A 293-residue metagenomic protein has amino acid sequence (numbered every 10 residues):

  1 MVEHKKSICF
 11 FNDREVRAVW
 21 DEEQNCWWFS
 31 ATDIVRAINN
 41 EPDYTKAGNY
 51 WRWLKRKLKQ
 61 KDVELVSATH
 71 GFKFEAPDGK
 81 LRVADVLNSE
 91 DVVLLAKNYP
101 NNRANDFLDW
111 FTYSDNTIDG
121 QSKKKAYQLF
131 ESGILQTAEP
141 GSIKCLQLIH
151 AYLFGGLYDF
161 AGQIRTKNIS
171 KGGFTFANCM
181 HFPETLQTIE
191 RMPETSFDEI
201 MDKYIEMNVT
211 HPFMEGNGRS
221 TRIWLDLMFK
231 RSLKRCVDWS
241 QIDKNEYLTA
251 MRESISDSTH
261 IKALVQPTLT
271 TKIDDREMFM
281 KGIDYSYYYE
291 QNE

Functional and structural regions predicted by a protein language model:
M1-D115: An anion-engaging/catalytic patch
R36, L94-E293: FIC/Doc superfamily catalytic core
